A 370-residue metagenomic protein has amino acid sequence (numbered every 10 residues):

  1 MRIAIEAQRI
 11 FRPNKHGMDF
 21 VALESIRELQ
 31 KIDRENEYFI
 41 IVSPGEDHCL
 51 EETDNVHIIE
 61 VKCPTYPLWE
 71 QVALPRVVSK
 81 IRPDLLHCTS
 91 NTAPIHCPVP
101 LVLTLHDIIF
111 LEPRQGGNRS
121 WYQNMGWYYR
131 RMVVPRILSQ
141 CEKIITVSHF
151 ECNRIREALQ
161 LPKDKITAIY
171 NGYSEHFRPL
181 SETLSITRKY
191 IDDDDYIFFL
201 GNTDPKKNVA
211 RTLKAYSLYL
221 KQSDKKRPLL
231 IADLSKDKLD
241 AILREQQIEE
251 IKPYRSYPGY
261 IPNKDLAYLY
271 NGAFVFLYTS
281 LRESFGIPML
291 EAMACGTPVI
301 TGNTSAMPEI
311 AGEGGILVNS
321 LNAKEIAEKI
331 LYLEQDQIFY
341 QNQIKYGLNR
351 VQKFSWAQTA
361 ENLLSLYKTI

Functional and structural regions predicted by a protein language model:
M1-I370: Carbohydrate transferase catalytic cores enriched for Leloir-type hexosyltransferases
